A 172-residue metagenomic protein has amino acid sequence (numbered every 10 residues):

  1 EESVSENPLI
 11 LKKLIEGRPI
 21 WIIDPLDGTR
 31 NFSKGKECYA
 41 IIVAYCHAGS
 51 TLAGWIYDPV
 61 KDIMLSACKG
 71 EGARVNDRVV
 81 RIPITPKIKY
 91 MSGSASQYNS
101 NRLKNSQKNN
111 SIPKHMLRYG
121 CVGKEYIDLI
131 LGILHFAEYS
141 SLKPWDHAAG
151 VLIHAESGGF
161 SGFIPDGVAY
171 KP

Functional and structural regions predicted by a protein language model:
E1, I23, L117-G120: General beta-strand structural signal in soluble alpha/beta enzymes
E1-I10, D166: Amide-donor transfer/coupling interface in amidating biosynthetic enzymes
E2, P25-G28, P59, Y126 (+1 more regions): Generic detector of well-ordered alpha-helical packing
E6-I15, K171-P172: Charged, glycine/proline-rich intrinsically disordered loops and linkers
K12-R74: DPxDG-like acidic metal-binding loop motif
L52, V80-I82: Short, isolated positions in well-ordered beta-strands
N76-R78: Short strand-turn-strand beta-turns centered on an Asx-Gly dipeptide
I84-P172: An extended, acidic
